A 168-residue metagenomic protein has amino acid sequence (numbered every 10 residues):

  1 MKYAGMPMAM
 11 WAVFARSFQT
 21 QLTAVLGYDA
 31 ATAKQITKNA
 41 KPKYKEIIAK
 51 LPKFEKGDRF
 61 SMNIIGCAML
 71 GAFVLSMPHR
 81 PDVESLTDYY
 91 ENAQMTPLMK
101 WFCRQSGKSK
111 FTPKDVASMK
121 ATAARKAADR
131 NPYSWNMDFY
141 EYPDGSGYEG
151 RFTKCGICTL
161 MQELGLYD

Functional and structural regions predicted by a protein language model:
M1-E149, G156-D168: N-terminal accessory segment detector
